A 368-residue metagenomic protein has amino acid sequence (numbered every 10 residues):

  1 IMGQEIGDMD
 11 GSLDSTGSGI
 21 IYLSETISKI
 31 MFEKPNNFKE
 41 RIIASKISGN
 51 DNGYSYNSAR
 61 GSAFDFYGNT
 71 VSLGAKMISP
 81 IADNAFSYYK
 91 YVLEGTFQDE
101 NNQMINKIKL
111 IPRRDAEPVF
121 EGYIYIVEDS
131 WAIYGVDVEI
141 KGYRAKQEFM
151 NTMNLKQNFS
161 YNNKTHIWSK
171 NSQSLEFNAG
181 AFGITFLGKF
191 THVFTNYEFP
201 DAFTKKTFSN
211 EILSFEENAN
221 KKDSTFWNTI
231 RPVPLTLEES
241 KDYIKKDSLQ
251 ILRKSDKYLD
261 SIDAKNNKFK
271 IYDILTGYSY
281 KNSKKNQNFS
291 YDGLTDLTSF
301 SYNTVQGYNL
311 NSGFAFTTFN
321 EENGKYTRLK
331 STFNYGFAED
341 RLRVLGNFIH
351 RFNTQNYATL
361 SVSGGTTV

Functional and structural regions predicted by a protein language model:
I1-K107, I111-V119, F182-Y302: Structured extracytoplasmic
N84-F86, E117, M150-T152, N303-G307 (+2 more regions): Transmembrane beta-barrel outer-membrane domains
N102-K109, I133-D137, I167-S172, R328: Short, hydrophobic/aromatic-rich segments at coil-to-beta transitions
L110, D137-G142, S290-Y302, T318 (+1 more regions): Transmembrane beta-strand segments that form the barrel wall of outer-membrane beta-barrel proteins
R113, V138-Y143, Q173-F182, G365-T367: Short, solvent-exposed aromatic-acidic interface loops
G122-I124, E128, N154-K164: Extended lipid/amphipathic-ligand handling interfaces
E148-N151, F177-L187, I349-V368: Outer-membrane beta-barrel translocator/channel fold
L310-E322, L342-G364: Feature captures outer-membrane beta-barrel proteins of Gram-negative bacteria and organelles
